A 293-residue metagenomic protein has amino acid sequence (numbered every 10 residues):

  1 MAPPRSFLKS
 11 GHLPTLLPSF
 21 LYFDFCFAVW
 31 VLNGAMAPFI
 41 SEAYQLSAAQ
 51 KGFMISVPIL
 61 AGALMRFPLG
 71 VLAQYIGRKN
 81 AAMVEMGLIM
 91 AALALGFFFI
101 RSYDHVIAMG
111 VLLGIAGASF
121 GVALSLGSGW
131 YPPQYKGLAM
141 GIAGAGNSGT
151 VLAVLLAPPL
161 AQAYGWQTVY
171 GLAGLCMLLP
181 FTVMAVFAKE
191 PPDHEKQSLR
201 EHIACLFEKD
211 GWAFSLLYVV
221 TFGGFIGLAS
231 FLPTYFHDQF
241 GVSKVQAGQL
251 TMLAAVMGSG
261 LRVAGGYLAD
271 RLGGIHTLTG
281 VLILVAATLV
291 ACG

Functional and structural regions predicted by a protein language model:
M1-S10, E190-S215: Juxtamembrane intracellular "pre-TM" segments in multi-pass secondary transporters
P14-L46, L69, L228-P233: Extracytoplasmic
V31, I59-F67, A118, T150-L152 (+1 more regions): Residue-level signature of mid-helix packing/kink "hotspots" within the transmembrane helices of 12-pass Major
N33-A37, D210-S259: Extracytoplasmic gate region of multi-pass secondary transporters
L64-R101: Conserved MFS/SLC helix-loop-helix module at the cytosolic interface between two early adjacent transmembrane helices
A81-A94, H276-A291: Structural signature of the two symmetry-related core transmembrane helices
M109-G146: Cytoplasmic helix-loop-helix junction between adjacent transmembrane helices in 12-TM secondary transporters
I142-A188: Helix-loop-helix hairpin linking two adjacent transmembrane segments in secondary transporters
